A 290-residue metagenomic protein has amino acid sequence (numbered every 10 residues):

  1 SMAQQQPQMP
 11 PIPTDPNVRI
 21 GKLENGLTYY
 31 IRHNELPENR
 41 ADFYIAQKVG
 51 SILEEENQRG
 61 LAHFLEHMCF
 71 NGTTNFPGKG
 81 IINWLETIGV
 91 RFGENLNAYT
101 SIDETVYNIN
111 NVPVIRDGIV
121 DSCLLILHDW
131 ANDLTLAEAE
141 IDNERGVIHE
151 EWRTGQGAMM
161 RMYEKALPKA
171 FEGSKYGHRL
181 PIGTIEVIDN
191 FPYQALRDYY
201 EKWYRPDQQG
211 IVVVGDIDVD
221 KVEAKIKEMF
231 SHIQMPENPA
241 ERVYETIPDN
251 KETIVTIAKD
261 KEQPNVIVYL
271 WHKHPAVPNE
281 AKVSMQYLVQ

Functional and structural regions predicted by a protein language model:
Q5-Q6, G173, G210-V268, H272-A276: An aromatic/glycine/proline-enriched structural segment found at the starts of mature extracellular/organellar domains
Q5-R19, Y107-N110, D117, L125 (+3 more regions): Histidine-acidic residue clusters that define the catalytic metal-binding segment of zinc metallopeptidase domains
P7-I45: Mature N-terminal segment immediately following signal peptide/propeptide cleavage in secreted/periplasmic
V18-I20, T28-N34, R197-K202, E252-D260: Short, surface-exposed beta-strand/loop micro-motifs that present aromatic residues
E24, E38-R40, G89, T100-E104 (+6 more regions): Short, solvent-exposed loop/turn segments at the edges of secondary structure
E38, Q47-R161, N190, Q194-Q208 (+2 more regions): Active-site-adjacent, His/Asp/Glu-enriched structural segments that form or flank metal-binding and acid/base networks
N108-V112, A131, T256, P264-Q290: Extended catalytic-interface subdomain
